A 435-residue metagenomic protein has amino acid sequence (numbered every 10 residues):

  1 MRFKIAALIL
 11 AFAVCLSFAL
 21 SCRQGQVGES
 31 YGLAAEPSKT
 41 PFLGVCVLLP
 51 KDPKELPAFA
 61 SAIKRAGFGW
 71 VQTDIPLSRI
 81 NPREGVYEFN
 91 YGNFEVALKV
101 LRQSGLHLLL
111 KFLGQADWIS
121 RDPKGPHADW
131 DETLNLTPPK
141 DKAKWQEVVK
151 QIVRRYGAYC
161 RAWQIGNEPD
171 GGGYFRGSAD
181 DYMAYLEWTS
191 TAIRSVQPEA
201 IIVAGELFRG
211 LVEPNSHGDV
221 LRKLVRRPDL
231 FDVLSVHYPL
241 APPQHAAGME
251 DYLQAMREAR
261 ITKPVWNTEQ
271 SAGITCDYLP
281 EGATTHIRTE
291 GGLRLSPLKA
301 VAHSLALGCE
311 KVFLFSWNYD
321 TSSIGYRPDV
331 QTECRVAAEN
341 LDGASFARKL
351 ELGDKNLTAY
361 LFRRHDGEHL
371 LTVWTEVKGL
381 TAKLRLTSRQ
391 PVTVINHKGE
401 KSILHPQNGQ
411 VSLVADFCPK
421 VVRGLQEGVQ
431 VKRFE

Functional and structural regions predicted by a protein language model:
I9-A19: Bacterial N-terminal signal peptides
G28-Q151, A162-Q164, D170: N-terminal substrate-binding region of glycoside hydrolase catalytic domains
K39-L43, G67-G69, R102-L108, G157-R161 (+4 more regions): Short, well-ordered coil/turn segments that N-cap beta-strands
V71, L101, I152, W163 (+7 more regions): Conserved, mostly hydrophobic/aromatic
E84-V86, Y91-N93, P123-F231, Y238-E258 (+3 more regions): Active-site cleft segment of glycoside hydrolase catalytic domains centered on the general acid/base Glu
A272-S345, K349-L357: Aromatic/acidic polysaccharide-binding cleft in carbohydrate-active enzymes
L352-Q390, N396-K398, K420: Carbohydrate-binding surface patches
L404-E435: C-terminal beta-strand-rich structural cap/linker in extracellular carbohydrate-active enzymes
